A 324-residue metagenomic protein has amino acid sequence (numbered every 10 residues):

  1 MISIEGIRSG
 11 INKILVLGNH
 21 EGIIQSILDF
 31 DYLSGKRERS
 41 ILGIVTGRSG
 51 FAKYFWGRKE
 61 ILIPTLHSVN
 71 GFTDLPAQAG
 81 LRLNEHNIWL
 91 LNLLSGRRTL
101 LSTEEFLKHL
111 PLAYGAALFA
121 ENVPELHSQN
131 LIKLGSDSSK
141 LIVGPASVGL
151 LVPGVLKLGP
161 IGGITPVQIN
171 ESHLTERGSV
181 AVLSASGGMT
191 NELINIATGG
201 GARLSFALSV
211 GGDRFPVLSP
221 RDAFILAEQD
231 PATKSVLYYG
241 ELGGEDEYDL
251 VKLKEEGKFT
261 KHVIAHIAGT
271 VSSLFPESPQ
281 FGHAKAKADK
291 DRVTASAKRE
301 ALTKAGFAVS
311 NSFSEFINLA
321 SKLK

Functional and structural regions predicted by a protein language model:
M1-K324: Catalytic-core regions of core metabolic enzymes, especially those transforming organic acids/acyl-group intermediates
